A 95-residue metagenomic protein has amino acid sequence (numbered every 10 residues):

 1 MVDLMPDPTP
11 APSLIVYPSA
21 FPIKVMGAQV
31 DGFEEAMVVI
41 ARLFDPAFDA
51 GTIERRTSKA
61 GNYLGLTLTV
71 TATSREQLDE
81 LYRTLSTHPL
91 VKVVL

Functional and structural regions predicted by a protein language model:
M1-G65, T71-L95: Long, contiguous binding/interaction regions
